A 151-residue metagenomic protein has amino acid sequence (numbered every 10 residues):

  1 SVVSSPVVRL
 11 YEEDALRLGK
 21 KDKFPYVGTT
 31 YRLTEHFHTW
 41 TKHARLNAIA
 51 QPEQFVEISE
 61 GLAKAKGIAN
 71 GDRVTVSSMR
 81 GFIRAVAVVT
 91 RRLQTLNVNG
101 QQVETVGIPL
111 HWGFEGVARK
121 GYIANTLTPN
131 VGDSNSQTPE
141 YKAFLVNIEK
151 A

Functional and structural regions predicted by a protein language model:
S1-A44: Long, low-complexity segments enriched in small/aliphatic residues
T39-A151: Long, contiguous, secondary-structure-rich segments that constitute the structural scaffold of globular domains
